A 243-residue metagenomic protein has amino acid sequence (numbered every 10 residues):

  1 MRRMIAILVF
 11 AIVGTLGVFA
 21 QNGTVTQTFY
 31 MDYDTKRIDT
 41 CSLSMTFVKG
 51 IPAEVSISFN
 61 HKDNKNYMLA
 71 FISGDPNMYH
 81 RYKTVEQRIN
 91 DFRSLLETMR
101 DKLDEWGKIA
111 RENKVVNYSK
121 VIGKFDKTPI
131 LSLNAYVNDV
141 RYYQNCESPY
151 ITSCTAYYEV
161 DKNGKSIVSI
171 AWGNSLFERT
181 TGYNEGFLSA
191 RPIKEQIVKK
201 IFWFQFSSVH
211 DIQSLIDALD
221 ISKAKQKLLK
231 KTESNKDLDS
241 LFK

Functional and structural regions predicted by a protein language model:
M4-V18: Sec-dependent N-terminal signal peptides
A20-K243: Positively charged, low-complexity terminal tracts and the immediately adjacent first secondary-structure elements
